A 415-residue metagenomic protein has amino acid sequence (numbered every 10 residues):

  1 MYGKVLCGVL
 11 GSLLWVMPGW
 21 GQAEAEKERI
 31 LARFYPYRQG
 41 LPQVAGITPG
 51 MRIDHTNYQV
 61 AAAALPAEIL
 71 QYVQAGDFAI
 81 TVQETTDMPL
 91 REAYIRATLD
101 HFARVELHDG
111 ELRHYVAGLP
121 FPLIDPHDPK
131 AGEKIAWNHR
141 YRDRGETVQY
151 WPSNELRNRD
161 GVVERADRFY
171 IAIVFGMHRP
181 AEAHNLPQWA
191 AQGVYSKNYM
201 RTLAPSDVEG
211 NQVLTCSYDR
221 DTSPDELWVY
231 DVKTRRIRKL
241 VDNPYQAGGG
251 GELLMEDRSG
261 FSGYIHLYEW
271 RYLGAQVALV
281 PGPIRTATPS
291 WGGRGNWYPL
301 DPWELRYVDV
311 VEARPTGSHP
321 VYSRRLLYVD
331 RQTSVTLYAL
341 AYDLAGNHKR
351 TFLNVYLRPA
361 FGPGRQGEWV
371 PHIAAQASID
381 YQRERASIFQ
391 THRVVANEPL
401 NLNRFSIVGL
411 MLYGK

Functional and structural regions predicted by a protein language model:
K4-V16: Bacterial N-terminal signal peptides
W20-L119, K233-T234, A247-Y298, R306-Y307 (+1 more regions): Non-transmembrane domains of secretory- and envelope-associated proteins
A23-P224: Solvent-exposed N-terminal domain segments of exported/luminal and surface proteins
I95-T98, N158, A166-A191, Y199-A204 (+2 more regions): Extended beta-strand-rich segments in extracellular/periplasmic secretory proteins, especially within noncatalytic
D207-H266: Loop-centered beta-sheet repeat module
E209-N211, S223-P224, P320-R325, L337 (+2 more regions): Short, surface-exposed coil-to-beta transition loops
W228-Y230, R325-R331, A339-D343: Active-site and channel-lining beta-strand-loop segments that bind or position nucleotide-derived/phosphorylated
